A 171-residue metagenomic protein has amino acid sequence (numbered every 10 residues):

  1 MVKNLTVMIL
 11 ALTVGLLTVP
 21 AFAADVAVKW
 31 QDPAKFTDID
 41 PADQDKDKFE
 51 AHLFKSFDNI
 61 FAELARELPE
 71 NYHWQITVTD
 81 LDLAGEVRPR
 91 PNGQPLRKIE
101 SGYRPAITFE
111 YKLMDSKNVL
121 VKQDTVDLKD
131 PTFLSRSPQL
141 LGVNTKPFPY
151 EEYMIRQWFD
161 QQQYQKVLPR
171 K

Functional and structural regions predicted by a protein language model:
M1-V7: Positively charged n-region of N-terminal signal peptides that target proteins for export
V7-L17: Bacterial N-terminal signal peptides
L17-D25: Sec/Tat signal peptide C-region and signal peptidase I cleavage site
W30-T79: N-terminal segment of the mature soluble domain
D43, D47, Q123-Q157: Short secondary-structure boundary motifs at beta->alpha junctions and helix caps
R66-W74, K112-Q123: A short, structured loop/turn motif at beta-sheet edges
V78-K117: Surface-exposed short loop/turn segments
I155, F159-K171: Short, low-complexity, Pro/Ser/Thr/Gly-rich segments in the mature regions of secreted, periplasmic
